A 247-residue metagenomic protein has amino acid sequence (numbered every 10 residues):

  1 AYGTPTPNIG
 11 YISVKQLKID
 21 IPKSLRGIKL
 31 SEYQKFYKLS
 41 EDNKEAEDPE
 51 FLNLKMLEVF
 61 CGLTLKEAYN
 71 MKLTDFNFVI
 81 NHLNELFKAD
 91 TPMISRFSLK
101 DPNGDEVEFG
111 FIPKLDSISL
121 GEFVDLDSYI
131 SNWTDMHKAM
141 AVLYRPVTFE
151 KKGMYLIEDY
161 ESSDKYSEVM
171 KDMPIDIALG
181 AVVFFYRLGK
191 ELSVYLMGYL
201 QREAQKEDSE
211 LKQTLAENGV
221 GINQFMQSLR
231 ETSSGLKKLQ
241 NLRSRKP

Functional and structural regions predicted by a protein language model:
Y2-P247: Charged interaction scaffolds used for protein-protein
